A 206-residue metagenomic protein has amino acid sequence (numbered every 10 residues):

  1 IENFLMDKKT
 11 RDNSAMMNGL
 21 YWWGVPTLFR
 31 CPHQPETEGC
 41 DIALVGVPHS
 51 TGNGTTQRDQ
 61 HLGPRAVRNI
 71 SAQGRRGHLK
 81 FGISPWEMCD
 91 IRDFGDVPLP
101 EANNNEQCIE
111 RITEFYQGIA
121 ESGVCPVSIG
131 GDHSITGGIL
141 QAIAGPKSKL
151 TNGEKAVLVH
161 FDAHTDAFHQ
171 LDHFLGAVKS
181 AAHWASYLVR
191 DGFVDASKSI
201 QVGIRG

Functional and structural regions predicted by a protein language model:
E2-G206: Conserved alpha-helical scaffold segments that buttress catalytic/binding sites
